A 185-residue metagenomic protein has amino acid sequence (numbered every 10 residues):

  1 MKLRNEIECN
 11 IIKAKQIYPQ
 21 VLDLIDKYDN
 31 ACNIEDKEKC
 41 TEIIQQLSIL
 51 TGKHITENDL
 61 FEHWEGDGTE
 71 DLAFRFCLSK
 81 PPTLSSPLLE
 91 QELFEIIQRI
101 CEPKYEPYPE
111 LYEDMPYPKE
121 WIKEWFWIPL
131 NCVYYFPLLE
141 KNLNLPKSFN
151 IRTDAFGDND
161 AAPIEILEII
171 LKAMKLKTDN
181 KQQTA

Functional and structural regions predicted by a protein language model:
M1-E42: N-terminal leader regions
M1-R4, S85-L89, Q183-A185: Terminal, compositionally biased segments
D26, N30-P87: N-terminal low-complexity, intrinsically disordered segments
D26-D29, S48, Q98-E102, P137: Alpha-helical repeat scaffolds in large eukaryotic proteins
C40, E90-F94, C132-Y135, I166: Short runs of predominantly hydrophobic/aromatic residues within well-ordered alpha helices that form helix-helix
S48-L60, E65-A73, P116-A185: Compact alpha-helical subdomains of small soluble proteins
P87-C101: Short acidic, low-complexity intrinsically disordered linear motifs used for protein-protein interactions
P103-L111: Substrate-binding/catalytic groove segments of enzymes that remodel or degrade extracellular structural polymers
